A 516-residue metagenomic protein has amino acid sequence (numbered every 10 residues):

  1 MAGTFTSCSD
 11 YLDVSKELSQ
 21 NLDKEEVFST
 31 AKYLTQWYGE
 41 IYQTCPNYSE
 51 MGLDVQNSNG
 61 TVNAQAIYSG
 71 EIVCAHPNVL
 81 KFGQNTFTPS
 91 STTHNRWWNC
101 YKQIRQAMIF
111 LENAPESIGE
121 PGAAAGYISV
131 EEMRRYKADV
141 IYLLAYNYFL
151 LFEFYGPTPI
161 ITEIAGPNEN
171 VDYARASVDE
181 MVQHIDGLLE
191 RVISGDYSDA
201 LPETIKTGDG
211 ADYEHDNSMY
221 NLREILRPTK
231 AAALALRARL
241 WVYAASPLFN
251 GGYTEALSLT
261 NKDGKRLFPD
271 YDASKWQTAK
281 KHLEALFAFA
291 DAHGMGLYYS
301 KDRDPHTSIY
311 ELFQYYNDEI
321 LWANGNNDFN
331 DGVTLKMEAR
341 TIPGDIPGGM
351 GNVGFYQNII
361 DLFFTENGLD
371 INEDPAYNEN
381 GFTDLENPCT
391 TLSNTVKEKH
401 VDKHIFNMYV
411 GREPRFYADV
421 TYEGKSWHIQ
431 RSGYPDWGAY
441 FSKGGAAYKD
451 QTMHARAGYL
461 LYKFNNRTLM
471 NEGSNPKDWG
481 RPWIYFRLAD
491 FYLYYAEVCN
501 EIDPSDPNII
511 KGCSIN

Functional and structural regions predicted by a protein language model:
M1, E379, L385, C389 (+5 more regions): Outer/extracellular conduits and scaffolds centered on Gram-negative outer-membrane beta-barrels
F5-S7: C-terminal motif of bacterial Sec signal peptides marking the signal peptidase cleavage site
S9-N78, T158, D196-S198, R227-A231 (+1 more regions): An aromatic- and glycine-enriched ligand-binding surface/loop that stacks and positions planar moieties
S29-G39, Q43-G52, V73-G156, E169-Y220 (+8 more regions): Conserved, well-structured interaction surfaces
Q106, L188, Y253, K275 (+2 more regions): Alpha-helical solenoid repeat scaffolds, predominantly canonical TPR units
N147-P159, R237-E255, D490-P504: Extended, well-ordered alpha-helical segments in internal regulatory regions
I164-N168, I515-N516: Short edge-strand/loop segments of extracellular domains
V182, W276, S505-I510: TPR-repeat structural position
